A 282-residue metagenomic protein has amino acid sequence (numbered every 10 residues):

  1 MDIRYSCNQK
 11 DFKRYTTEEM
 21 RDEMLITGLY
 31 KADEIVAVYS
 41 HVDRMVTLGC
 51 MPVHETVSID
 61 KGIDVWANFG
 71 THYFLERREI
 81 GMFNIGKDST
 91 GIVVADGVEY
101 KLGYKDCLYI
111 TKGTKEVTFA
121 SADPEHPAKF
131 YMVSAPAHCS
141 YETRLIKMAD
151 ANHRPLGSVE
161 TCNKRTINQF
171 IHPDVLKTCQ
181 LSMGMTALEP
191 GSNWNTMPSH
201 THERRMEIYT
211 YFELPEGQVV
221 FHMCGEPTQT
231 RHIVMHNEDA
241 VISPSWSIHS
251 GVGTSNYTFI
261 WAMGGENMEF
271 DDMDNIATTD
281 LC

Functional and structural regions predicted by a protein language model:
M1-V65, F69-T71, L75, E79-I80 (+2 more regions): Hydrophobic, proline/glycine-rich low-complexity stretches
G28-N68, K164-E207: A short glycine-rich, His/Asp/Glu-containing loop-to-beta-strand
S40-V42, W66-I80, N193-I208, L214-G217 (+2 more regions): A short beta-loop-beta micro-motif enriched in histidine and acidic residues
F74-Y104, F212-N237: A short beta-strand-loop-beta hairpin characteristic of the jelly-roll/cupin
G86-P127, V133-P136: Acidic, low-complexity central loop/insert segments
L102-A122, V234-S255, G264: Conserved metal-binding segment of the jelly-roll/cupin
D123-R165, G225, I260-C282: Double-stranded beta-helix
V220-M223, V252-F259: Short conserved catalytic/interaction loops centered on acidic-Pro-aromatic/His motifs
